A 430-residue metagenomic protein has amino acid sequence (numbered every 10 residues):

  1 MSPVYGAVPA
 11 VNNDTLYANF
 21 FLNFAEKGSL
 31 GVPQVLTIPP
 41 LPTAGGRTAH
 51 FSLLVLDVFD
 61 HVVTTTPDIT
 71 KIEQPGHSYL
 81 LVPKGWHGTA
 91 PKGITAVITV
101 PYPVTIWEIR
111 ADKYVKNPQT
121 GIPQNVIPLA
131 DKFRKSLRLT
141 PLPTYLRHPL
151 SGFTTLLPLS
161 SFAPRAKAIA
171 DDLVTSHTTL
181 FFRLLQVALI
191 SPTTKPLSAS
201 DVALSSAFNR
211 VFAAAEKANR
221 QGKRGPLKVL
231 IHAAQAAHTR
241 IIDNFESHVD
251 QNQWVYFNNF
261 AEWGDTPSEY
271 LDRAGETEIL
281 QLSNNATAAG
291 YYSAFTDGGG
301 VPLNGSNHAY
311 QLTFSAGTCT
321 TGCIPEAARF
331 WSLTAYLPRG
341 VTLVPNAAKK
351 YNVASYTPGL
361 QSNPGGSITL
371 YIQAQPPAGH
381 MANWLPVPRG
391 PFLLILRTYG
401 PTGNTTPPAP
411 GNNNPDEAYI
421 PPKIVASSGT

Functional and structural regions predicted by a protein language model:
M1-T430: A compositional/structural signature for long, glycine/proline-rich flexible linkers and loops on extracytoplasmic
